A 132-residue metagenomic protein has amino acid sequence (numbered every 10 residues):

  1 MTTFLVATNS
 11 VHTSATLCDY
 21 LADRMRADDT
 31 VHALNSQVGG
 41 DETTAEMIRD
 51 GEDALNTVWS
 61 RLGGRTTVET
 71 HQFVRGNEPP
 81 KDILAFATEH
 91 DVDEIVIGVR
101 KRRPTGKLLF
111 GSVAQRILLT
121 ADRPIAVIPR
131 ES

Functional and structural regions predicted by a protein language model:
T2-A45: Small/aliphatic-rich secondary-structure junction motif
T16-C18, E42-R49, K81-L84, K107-L108: Short, well-ordered secondary-structure micro-motifs
A27, V113, A121-D122: Short, structured coil segments at secondary-structure junctions
N35, V99-R100, P129-R130: Short secondary-structure boundary segments
A45-W59: Short, surface-exposed alpha-helical segments at coil->helix boundaries
G64-I95: Structural beta-alpha unit
G98-R116: Glycine-rich, Arg-bearing micro-motifs that act as flexible, cationic patches
R123-S132: Short, flexible loop segments at boundaries between secondary-structure elements
